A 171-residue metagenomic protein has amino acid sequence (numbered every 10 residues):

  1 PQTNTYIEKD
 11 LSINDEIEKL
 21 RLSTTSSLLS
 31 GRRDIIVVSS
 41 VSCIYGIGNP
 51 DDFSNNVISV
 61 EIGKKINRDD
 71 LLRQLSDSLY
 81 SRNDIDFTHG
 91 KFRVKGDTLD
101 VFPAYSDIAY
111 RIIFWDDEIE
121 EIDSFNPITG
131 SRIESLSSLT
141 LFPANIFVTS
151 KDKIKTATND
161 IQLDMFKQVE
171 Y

Functional and structural regions predicted by a protein language model:
P1-Y171: ASCE RecA-like P-loop NTPase motor cores that couple ATP hydrolysis to mechanical translocation on nucleic acids
